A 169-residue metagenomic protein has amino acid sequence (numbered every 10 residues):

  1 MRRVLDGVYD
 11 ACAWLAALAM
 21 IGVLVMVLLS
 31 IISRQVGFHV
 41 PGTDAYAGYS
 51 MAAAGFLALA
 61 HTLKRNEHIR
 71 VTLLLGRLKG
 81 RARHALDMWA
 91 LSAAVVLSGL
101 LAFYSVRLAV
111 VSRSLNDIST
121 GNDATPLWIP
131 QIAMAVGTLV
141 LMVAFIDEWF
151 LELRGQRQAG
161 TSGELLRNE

Functional and structural regions predicted by a protein language model:
M1-E169: Alpha-helical transmembrane segments and membrane-interface helix-loop junctions in multi-pass membrane proteins
